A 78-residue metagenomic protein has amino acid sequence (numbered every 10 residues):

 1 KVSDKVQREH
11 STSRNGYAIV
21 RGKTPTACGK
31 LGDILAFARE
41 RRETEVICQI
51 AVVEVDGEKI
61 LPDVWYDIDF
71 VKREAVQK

Functional and structural regions predicted by a protein language model:
K1-K78: Short, glycine-biased loop/turn motifs at secondary-structure junctions and in low-complexity Ser/Thr/Pro-rich termini
